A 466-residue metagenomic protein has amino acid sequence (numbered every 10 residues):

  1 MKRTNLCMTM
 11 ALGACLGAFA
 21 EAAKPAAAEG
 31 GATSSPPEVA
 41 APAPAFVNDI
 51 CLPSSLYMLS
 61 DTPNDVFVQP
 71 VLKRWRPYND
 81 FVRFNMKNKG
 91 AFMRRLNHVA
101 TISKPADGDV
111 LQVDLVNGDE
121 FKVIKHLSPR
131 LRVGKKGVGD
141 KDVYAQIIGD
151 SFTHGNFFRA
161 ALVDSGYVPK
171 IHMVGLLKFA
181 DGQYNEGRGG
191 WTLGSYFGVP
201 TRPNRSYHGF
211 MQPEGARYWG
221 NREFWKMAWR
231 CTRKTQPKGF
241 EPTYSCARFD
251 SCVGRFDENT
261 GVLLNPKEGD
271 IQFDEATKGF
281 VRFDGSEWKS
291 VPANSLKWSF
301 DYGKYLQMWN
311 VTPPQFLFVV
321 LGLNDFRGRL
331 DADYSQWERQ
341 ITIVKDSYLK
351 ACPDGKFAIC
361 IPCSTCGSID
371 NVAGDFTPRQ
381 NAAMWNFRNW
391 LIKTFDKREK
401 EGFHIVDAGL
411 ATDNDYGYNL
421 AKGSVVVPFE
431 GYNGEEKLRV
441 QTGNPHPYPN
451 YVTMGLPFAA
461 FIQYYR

Functional and structural regions predicted by a protein language model:
T9-C15: Bacterial N-terminal signal peptides
P36-G139: Beta-strand-enriched, solvent-exposed domains that form extended recognition/catalytic surfaces
P37-A40, P129-H154, L162, V174-L176 (+1 more regions): Low-complexity, Pro/Ser/Thr- and charge-rich linker/hinge segments at domain boundaries
K141-Y144, V168-H172, T312-F318, C352-A358 (+1 more regions): Loop/turn elements at helix/coil->beta-strand transitions in domains of secreted/extracellular proteins
Q146, F152-E258, A276, D284-L330: Conserved SGNH/GDSL esterase-like catalytic core that processes O-acyl groups on lipids and polysaccharides
L263-R282: Short hydrophobic/aromatic-rich beta-strand motifs
E338, K345-S347, T365-Y418, V440-G455: Substrate-gating cap/lid alpha-helix
V425-R466: Histidine-centered active-site loop/cap adjacent to the catalytic His in serine esterases/O-acetyl transfer systems
